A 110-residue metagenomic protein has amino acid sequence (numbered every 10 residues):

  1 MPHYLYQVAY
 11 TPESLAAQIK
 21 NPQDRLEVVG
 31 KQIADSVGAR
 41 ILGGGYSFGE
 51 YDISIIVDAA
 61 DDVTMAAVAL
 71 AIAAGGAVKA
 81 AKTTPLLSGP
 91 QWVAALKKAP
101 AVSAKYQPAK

Functional and structural regions predicted by a protein language model:
M1-V28, Q32-D35, P90-K110: Short S/T/G/P-rich N-terminal loop/turn motif that feeds into the first structured element of a domain
P2, V37-R40, A77-K79: Residue-level signal for beta-strand positions within conserved beta-sheet cores that form or flank
Y4-A9, G45-V68: Short, well-ordered beta-strand segments in beta-rich or mixed alpha/beta enzyme and ligand-binding folds
D24, S36-A39, D62-V68: Short amphipathic alpha-helical surface micro-motifs
K31-I53: Short, glycine- and small/hydrophobic-rich beta-strand elements in well-ordered beta-sheets
S47, P85-L86: Residue-level "edge-of-site" marker
A59-P85: An amphipathic, aromatic/His-enriched active-site/gating alpha helix that lines ligand/cofactor pockets
